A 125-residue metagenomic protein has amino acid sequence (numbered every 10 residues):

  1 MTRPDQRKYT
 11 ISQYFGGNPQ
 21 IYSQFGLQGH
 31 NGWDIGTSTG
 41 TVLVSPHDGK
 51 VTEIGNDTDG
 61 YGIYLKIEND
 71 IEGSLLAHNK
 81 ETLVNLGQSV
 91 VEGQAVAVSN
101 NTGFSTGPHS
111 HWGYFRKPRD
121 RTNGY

Functional and structural regions predicted by a protein language model:
M1-T10, Q20, G36, T82-Q94 (+1 more regions): Acidic, glycine-rich catalytic/binding loops that coordinate metals and/or anionic ligands
R3-Q6, T41-D48: Short coil-to-beta-strand transition motifs
T10-Q13, Y64: Short N-terminal helix-initiation segments at or just after the protein's N-terminus
S12-S45, N56: Short glycine/threonine/proline-enriched tight-turn/helix- or strand-capping micro-motif at secondary-structure
G16, G40, D70, T102 (+1 more regions): Solvent-exposed coil/turn segments that connect beta secondary-structure elements in extracytoplasmic/periplasmic
L27-H30, S45-L86, N100, S105-Y114: Zn2+-dependent peptidoglycan hydrolase active-site motif and core
T41-L43, V90, V96: Generic structural signal for buried aliphatic residues
